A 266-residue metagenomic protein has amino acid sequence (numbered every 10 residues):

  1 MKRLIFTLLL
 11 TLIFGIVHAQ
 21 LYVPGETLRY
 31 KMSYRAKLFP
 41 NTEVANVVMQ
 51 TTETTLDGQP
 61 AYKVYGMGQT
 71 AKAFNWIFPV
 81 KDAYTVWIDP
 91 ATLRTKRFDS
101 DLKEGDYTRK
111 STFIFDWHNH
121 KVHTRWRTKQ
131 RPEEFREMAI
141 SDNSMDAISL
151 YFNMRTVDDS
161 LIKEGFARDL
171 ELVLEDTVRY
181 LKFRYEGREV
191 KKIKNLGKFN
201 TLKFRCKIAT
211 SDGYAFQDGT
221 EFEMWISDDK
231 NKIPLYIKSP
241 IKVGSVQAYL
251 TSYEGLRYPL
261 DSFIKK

Functional and structural regions predicted by a protein language model:
L4-I13: Sec-dependent N-terminal signal peptides
T7, F115-W117, R136-M154, A248-K266: A signal for specific C-terminal beta-sheet/loop modules enriched in small/flexible residues with GP/PG/PP motifs
G15-A19: Sec/Tat signal peptide C-region and signal peptidase I cleavage site
Q20-F115, S160-K266: Acidic, serine/threonine-rich low-complexity disordered tracts
W117-D176: Active-site/ligand-binding surface loops and adjacent short beta/alpha elements that line catalytic pockets across
